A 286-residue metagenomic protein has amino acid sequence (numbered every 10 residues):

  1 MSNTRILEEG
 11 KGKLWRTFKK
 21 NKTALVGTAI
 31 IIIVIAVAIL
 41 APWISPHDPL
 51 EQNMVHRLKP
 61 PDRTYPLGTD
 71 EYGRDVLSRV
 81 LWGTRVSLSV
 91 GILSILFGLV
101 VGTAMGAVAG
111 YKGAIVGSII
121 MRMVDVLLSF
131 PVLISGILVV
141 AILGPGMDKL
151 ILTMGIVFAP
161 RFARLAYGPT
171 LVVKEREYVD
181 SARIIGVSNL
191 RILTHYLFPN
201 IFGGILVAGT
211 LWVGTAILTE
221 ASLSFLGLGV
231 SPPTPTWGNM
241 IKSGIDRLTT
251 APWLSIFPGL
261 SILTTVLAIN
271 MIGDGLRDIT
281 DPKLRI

Functional and structural regions predicted by a protein language model:
M1-T103, A107-V108, A114-I115, S129 (+4 more regions): Gly/Trp-centered helix-boundary motif
V34-A38, I137-A141, M154-R161, L211 (+1 more regions): Alpha-helical transmembrane segments of multi-pass membrane proteins
P66, D70, V100-V101, G110-V172 (+2 more regions): Generic hydrophobic transmembrane alpha-helix motif, especially the helices
R74-S89, L93, G113-M121, L171-E175 (+1 more regions): Amphipathic cytosolic juxtamembrane alpha-helices at the membrane-cytosol interface of multi-pass membrane transporters
V86, V90, V101-M105, V132 (+9 more regions): Functionally critical, cavity-lining and gating residues within the transmembrane helices of 12-TM secondary
M105-A109, V139, A166, V179 (+3 more regions): Hydrophobic alpha-helical interface/terminus motif in multipass membrane transporters
G113-A114, L128-V132, P145, E175 (+3 more regions): Short, conserved catalytic or interaction motifs in soluble domains
V139-I142, M154, P169-T170, L211 (+1 more regions): Glycine-rich helix-loop "coupling/hinge" segments at transmembrane-helix boundaries in multipass transporters
